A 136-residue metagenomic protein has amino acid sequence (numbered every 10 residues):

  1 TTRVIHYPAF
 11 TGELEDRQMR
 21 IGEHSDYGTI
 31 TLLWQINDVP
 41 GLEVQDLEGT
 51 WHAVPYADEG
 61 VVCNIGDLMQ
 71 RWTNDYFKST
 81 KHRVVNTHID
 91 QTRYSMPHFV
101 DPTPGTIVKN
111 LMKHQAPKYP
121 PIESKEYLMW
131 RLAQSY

Functional and structural regions predicted by a protein language model:
T1-Y136: C-terminal flanking tails of non-heme Fe-dependent oxygenases
